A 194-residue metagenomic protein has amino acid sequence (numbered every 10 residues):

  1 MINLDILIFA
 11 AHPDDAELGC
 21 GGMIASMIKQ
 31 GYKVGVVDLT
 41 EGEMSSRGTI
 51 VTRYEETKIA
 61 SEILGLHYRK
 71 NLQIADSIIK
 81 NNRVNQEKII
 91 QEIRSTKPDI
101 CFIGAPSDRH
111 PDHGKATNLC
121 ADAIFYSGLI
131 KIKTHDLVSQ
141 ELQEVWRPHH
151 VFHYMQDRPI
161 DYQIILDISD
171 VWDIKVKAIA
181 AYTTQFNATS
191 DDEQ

Functional and structural regions predicted by a protein language model:
M1-T96: Active-site rim/loop-helix segments in enzyme catalytic domains that contact anionic ligands
I2-L7, R83-Q194: Metal-dependent de-N-acetylase/amidase catalytic core
